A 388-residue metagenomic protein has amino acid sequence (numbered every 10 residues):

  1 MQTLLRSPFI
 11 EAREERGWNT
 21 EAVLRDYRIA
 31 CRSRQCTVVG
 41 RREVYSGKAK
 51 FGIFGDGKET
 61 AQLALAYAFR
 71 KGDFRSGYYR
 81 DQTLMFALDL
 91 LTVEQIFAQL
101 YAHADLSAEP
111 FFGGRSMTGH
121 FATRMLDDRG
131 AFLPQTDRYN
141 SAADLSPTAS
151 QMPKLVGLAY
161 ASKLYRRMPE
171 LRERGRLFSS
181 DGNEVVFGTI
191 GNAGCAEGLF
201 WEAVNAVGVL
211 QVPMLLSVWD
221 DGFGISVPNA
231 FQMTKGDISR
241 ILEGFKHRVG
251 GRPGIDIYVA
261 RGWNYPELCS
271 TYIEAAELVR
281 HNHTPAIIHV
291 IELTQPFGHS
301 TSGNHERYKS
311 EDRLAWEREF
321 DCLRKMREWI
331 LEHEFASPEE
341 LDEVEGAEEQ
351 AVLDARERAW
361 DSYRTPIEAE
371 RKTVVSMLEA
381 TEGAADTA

Functional and structural regions predicted by a protein language model:
M1-A61, Y67-F69, Q295-A388: Conserved acidic/glycine
A12, R166, F178-E184, T234-E274 (+1 more regions): Conserved thiamine diphosphate
R42-S217, G222-G224, P228-H247, R252: Cofactor-binding active-site loop characterized by glycine-rich and histidine/acidic residues
F200-A203, S270-E277: Glycine-rich, charged/polar anion/phosphate-binding loops that engage phosphate groups from diverse ligands
G222, T294-Q295: Conserved nucleotide-binding/hydrolysis micro-motifs of P-loop NTPases
E277-T284: Long, amphipathic alpha-helical stalk/connector segments used for oligomerization, subunit docking, or mechanical
